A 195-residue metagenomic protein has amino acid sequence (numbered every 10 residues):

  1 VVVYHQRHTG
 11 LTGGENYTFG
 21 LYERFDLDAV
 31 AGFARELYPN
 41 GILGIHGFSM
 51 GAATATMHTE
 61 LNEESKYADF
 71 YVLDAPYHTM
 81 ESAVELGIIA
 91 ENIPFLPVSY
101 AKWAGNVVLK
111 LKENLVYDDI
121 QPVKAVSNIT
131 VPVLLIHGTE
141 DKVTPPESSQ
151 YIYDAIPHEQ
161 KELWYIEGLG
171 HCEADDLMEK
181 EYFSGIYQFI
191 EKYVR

Functional and structural regions predicted by a protein language model:
T9-Y38, I42: Catalytic nucleophile-loop/oxyanion-hole region of alpha/beta-hydrolase and closely related hydrolase-like folds
G47-G51, A55: Gly/Ala-rich beta-loop-alpha elbow adjacent to hydrolase catalytic centers
M57-L115: Hydrolase active-site cap/lid region
L109, E113-V131: The feature captures the conserved acid-bearing segment of alpha/beta-hydrolase catalytic domains
P122, V131, P145-D154: Short alpha-helix in the alpha/beta-hydrolase fold that links the catalytic acid
N128-T130, L135-H137, D141: Short beta-strand/loop motif that positions the catalytic acidic residue of the alpha/beta-hydrolase fold
T139-T144, C172-E173: Acidic catalytic loop of the alpha/beta-hydrolase fold
L169-F183: Catalytic histidine-centered segment of alpha/beta-hydrolase-like enzymes
